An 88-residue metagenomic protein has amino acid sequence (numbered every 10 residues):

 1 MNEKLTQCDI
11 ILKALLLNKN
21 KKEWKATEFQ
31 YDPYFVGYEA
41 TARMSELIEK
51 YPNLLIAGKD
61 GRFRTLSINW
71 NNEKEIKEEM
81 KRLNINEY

Functional and structural regions predicted by a protein language model:
M1-L5, A40-R82: DNA-binding patch around the recognition helix
Q7-K22: Short amphipathic alpha-helical interface segments
K13, Y31, E78: Charged/polar, solvent-exposed surface patches and flexible loops
N20-D32: Short acidic, hydrophobic short linear motifs in intrinsically disordered regions
R82-Y88: Short acidic DE-rich linear segments
